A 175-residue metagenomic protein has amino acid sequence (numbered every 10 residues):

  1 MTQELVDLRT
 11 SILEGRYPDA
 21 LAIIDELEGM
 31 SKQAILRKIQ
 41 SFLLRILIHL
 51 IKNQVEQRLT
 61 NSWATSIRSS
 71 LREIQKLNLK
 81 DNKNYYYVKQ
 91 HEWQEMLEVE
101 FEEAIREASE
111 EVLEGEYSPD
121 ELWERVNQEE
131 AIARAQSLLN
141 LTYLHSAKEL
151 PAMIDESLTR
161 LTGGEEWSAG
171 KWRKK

Functional and structural regions predicted by a protein language model:
M1-S41, K52-K175: Surface/interface-facing alpha-helical segments and adjacent flexible terminal/loop regions used for partner/assembly
I46: Carbohydrate-associated surface elements
